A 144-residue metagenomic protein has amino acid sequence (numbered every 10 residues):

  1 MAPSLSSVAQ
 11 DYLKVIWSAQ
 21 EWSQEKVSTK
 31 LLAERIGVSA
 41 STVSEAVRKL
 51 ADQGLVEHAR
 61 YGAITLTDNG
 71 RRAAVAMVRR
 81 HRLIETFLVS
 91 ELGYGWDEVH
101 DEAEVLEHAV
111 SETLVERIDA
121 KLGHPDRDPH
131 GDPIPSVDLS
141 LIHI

Functional and structural regions predicted by a protein language model:
M1-D11: Short alpha-helical segments that sit at the start of domains
K26-R35: A short alpha-helical element within helix-turn-helix/winged-helix DNA-binding domains across DNA-binding proteins
S41: Key DNA-contact positions within bacterial/archaeal DNA-binding proteins
V47-R48: Short, hydrophobic-biased segments on the C-terminal half of alpha helices that form "recognition helices"
D52-A59: A short, conserved structural fragment
G62-H81: Basic, amphipathic "hinge/linker" alpha-helix immediately C-terminal to the N-terminal HTH DNA-binding motif
R82-D128: Amphipathic alpha-helical dimerization/coiled-coil segments that flank or bridge DNA-binding/regulatory modules
I142-I144: Conserved small/polar residues in nucleotide/adenosyl-binding loops
